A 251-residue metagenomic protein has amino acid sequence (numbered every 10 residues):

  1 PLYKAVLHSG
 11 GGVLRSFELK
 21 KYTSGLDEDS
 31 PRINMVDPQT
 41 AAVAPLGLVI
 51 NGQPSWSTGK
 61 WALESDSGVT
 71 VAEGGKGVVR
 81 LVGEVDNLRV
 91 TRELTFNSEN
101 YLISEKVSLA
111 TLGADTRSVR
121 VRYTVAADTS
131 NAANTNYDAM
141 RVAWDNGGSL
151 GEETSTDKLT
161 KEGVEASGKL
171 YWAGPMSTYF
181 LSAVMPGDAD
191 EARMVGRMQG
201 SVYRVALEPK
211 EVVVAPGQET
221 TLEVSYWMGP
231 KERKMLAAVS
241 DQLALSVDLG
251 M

Functional and structural regions predicted by a protein language model:
P1-D248: Soluble non-transmembrane domains of integral membrane proteins
